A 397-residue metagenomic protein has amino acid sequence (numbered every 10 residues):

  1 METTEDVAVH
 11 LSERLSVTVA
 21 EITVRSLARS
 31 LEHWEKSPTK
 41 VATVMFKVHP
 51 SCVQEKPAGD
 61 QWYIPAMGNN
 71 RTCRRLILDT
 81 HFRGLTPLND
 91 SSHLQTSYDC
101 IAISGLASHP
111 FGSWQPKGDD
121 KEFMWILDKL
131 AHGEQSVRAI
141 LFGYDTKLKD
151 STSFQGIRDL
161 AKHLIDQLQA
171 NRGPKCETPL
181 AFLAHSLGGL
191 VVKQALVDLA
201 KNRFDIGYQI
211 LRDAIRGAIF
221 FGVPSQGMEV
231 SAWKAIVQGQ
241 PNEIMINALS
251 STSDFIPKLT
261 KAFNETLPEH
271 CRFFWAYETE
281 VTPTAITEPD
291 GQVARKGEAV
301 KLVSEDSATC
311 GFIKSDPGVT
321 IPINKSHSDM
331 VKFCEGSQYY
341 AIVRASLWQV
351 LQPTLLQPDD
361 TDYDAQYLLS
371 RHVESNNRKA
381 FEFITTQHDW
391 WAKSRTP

Functional and structural regions predicted by a protein language model:
T3-T23: Short alpha-helical elements within RNA-binding folds
V7-H10, E55-D60, G112-G118, S151-G156 (+4 more regions): Short coil/turn segments at secondary-structure boundaries
L11, E35-E55: Conserved RNP beta-strands of RNA recognition motif
V19-P38: RNA-recognition motif
P38, C176, W233, T266-P397: C-terminal catalytic-base region of ester-bond hydrolases, centering on the histidine of the charge-relay
R83-S136, L199: Short, surface-exposed "cap/lid" segments of acyl-processing enzymes
S104, R158-P268: Serine-dependent carboxylesterase/thioesterase catalytic core of lipase-like alpha/beta-hydrolase/SGNH enzymes
A131-K147: Conserved alpha/beta-hydrolase
